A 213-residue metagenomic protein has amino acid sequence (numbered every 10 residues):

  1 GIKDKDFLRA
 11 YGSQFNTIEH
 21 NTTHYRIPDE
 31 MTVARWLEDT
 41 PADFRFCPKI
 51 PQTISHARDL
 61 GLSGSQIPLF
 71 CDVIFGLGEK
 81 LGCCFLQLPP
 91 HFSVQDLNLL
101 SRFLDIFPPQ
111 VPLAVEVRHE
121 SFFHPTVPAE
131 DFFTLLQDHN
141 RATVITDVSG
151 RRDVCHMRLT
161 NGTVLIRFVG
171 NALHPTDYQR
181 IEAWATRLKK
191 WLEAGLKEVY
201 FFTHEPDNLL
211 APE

Functional and structural regions predicted by a protein language model:
G1-E213: Residues lining hydrophobic/aromatic ligand-binding pockets adjacent to catalytic sites
